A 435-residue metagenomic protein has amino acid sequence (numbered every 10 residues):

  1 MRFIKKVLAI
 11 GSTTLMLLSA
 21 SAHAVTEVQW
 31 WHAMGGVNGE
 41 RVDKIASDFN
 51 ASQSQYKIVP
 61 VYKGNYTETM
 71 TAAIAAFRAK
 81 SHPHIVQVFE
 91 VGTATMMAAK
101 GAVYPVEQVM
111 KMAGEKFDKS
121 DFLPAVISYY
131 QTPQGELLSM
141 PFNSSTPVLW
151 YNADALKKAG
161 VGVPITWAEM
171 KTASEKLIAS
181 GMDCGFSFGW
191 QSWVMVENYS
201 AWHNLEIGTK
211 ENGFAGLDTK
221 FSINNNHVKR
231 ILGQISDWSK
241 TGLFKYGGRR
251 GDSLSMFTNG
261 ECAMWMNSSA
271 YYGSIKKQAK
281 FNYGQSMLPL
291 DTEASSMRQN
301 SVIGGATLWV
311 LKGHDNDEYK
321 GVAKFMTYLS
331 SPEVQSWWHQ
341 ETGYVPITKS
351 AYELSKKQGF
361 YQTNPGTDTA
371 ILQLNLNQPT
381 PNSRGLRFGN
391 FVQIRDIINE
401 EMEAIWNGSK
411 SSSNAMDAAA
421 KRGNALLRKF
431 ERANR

Functional and structural regions predicted by a protein language model:
D48-F122, D154-I165, A263-M264, S274-I275 (+2 more regions): Extracytoplasmic "Venus flytrap"/periplasmic binding protein-like
A51-S52, A79, A159, K229 (+5 more regions): Extracytoplasmic/periplasmic substrate-recognition and gating elements
A75, P83-H84, E115-D154, C184-G185 (+2 more regions): A structural signal for short loop-to-beta-strand junctions that line the ligand-binding cleft of periplasmic/secreted
F89-T146, K171, N198-A201, G284-M287 (+2 more regions): Hinge/lid segment of periplasmic solute-binding proteins
E107-F122, L205-R230, K277-Q278, L290-N300 (+3 more regions): Short, solvent-exposed loop/beta-turn-alpha elements that line the ligand-binding surface or hinge of extracytoplasmic
Q131-F142, P147, K171-K220, C262: Extracytoplasmic/periplasmic solute-binding protein
S174-L177, G216-G247: Glycine-centered hinge/linker elements that transmit conformational signals in sensory and ligand-binding systems
G366-R422: C-terminal capping/gating helix-and-loop segments adjacent to ligand/active sites or protein-protein/ligand interfaces
